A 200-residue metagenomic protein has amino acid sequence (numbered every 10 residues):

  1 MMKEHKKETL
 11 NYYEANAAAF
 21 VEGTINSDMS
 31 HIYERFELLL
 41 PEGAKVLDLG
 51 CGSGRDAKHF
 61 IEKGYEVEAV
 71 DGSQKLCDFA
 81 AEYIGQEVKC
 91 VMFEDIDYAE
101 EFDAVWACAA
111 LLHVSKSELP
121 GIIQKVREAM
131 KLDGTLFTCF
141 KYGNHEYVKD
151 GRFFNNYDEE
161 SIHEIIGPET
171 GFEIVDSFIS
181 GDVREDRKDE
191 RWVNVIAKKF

Functional and structural regions predicted by a protein language model:
M1-E100, V114-G121, K125, T135-F200: Class I (Rossmann-like) S-adenosyl-L-methionine-dependent methyltransferase catalytic domain, capturing the SAM-binding
D103: Conserved acidic residues
W106-A107: A conserved beta-strand element that flanks and buttresses the S-adenosyl-L-methionine
A110: Hydrophobic adenine-recognition pocket in adenosine-nucleotide-binding enzymes
